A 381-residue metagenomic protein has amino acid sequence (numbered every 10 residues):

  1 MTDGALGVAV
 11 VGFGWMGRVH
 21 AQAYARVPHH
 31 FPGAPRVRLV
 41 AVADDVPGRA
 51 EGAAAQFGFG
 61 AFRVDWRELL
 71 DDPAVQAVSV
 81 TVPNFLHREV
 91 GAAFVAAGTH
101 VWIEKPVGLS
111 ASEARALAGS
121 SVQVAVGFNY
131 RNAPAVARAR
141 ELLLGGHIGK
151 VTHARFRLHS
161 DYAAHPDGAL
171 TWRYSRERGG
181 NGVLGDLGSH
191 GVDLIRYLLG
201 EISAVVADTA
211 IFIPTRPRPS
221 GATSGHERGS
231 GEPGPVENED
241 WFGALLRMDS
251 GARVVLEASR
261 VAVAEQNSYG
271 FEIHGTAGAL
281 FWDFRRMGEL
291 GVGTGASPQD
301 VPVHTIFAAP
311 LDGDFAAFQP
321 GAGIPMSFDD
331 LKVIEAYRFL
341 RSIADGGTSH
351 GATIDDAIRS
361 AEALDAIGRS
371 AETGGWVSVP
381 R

Functional and structural regions predicted by a protein language model:
M1-F57: N-terminal Rossmann-like dinucleotide-binding module
M1-T2, A77-S79, R286, G323-P325 (+1 more regions): C-terminal helix-rich "cap/oligomerization" subdomain common to oxidoreductases
A53-F59, L117-S121: Short, conserved SAM-binding/catalytic segment of Class I S-adenosyl-L-methionine-dependent methyltransferases
G60-W66: Conserved SAM-binding strand-loop segment of SAM-dependent methyltransferases
D72, A77, P83-R131, G146: Beta-strand-loop-alpha-helix segment that lines the small-molecule cofactor/substrate pocket of alpha/beta enzymes
N129, P214-E237, G243, R247-M248 (+1 more regions): C-terminal glycine/acidic-rich active-site capping loop/insertion
Y130-V236, L290, G374: Predominantly a Rossmann-like dinucleotide-binding segment in NAD(P)-dependent oxidoreductases
S189, E257-Q266: Glycine-rich phosphate/pyrophosphate-binding beta-alpha loops
